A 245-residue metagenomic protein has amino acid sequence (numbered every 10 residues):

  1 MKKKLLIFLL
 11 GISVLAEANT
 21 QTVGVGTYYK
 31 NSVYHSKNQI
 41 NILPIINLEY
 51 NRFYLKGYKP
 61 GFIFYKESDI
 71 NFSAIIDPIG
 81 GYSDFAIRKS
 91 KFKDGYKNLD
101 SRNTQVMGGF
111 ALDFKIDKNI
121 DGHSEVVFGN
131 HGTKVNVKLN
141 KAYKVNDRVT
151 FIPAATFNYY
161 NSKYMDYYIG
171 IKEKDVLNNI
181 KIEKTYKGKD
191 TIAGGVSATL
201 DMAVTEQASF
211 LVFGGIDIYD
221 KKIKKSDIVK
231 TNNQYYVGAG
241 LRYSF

Functional and structural regions predicted by a protein language model:
M1-T22: Cleavable N-terminal export/targeting peptides
N19-V23, N38-I42, N51-F53, S68-A74 (+7 more regions): Outer-envelope beta-barrel architecture signal
T22-F62: Start-of-domain marker
G26, N47-E49, I63, A111-K115 (+4 more regions): Transmembrane beta-barrel domains of outer membrane proteins
N31-I42, K89-R102, K187-K189, K222-D227: Surface-exposed strand-loop-strand hairpins of Gram-negative outer-membrane beta-barrel proteins
L55-N140, V145-I152, T156, Y164-T185 (+1 more regions): Outer-membrane pore/translocation modules
N178-G195, D201-A203: A conserved mid-domain beta-alpha-beta active-site/ligand-binding segment of alpha/beta enzyme cores
D201-F245: Predominantly the C-terminal beta-signal and adjacent terminal strand-loop region of outer-membrane beta-barrel
